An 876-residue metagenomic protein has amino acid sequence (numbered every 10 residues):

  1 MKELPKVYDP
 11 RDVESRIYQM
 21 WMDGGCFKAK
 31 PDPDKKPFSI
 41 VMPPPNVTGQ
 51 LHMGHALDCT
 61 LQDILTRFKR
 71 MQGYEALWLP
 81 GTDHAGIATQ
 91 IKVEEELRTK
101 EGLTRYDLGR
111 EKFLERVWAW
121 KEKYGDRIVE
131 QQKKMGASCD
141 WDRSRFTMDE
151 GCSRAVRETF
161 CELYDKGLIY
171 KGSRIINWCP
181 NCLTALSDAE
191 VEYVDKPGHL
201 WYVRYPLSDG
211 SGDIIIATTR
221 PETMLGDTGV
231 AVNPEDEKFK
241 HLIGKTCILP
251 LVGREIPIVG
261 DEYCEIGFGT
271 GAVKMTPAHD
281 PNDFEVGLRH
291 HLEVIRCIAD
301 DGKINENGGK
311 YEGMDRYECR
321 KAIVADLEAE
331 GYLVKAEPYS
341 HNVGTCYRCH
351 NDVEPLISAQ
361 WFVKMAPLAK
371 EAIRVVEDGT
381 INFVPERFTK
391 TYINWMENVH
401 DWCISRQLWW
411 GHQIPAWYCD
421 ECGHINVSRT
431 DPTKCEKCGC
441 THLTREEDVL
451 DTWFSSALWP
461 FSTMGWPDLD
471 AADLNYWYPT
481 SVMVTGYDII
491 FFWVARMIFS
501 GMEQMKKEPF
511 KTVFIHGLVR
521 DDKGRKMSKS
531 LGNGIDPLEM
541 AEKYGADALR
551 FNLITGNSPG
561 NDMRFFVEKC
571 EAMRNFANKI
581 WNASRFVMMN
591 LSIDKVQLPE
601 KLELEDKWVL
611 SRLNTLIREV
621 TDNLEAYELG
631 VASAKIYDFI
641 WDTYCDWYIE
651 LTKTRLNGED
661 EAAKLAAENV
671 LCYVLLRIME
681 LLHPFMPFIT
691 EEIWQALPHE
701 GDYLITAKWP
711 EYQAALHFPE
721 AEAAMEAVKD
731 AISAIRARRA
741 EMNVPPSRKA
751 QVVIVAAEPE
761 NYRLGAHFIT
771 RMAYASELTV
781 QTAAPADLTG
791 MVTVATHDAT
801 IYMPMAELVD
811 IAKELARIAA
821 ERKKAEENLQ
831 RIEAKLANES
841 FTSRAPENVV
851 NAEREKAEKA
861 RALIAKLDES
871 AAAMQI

Functional and structural regions predicted by a protein language model:
M1-M53, A76, V334, Y347 (+1 more regions): Non-catalytic terminal extensions that flank enzyme cores
K2, V7, R16, M20-G24 (+12 more regions): Residue patterns forming the tRNA-binding/recognition surfaces of aminoacyl-tRNA synthetases and related DALR
P31-V93, T147, V156, A217-T218 (+6 more regions): N-terminal catalytic cores of NTP/NDP-binding nucleotidyl/phosphoryl-transfer enzymes
P33-K35, P43-P44, L77-Q90, S144-C152 (+3 more regions): Short, solvent-exposed turn/loop segments enriched in Gly/Ser/Thr/Pro and often Arg
R67-E75, E96-Y106, E130, K134-C139 (+17 more regions): Secondary-structure transition/capping motifs at alpha-helix termini and the adjoining loop/turn into the next element
E75, P221-D301, E328, A369-E371 (+1 more regions): Catalytic alpha/beta core of large soluble enzyme barrels
Y202, N394-F454, L458, E503-A546 (+2 more regions): Feature 926 captures the class I aminoacyl-tRNA synthetase adenylation module centered on the KMSKS loop
R254-V259, E447-S481, D642, D646-I649: Active-site-adjacent "gating/activation" loops or surface patches in catalytic cores
